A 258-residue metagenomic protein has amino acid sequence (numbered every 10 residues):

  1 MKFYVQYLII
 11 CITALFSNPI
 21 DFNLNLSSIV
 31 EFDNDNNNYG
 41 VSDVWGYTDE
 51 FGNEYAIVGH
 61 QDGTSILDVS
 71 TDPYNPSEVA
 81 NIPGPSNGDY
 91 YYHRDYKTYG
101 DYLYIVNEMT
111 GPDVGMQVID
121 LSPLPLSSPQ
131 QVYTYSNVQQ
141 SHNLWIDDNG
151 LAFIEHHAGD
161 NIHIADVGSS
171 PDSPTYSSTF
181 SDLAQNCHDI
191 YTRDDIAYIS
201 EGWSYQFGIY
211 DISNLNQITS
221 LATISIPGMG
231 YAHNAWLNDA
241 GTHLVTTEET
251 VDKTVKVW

Functional and structural regions predicted by a protein language model:
K2-I10: Sec-dependent signal peptide recognition, specifically the positively charged N-region followed immediately by
T13-S17: Sec/Tat signal peptide C-region and signal peptidase I cleavage site
N18-W258: Feature marking well-ordered beta-strand scaffolds used for ligand recognition
